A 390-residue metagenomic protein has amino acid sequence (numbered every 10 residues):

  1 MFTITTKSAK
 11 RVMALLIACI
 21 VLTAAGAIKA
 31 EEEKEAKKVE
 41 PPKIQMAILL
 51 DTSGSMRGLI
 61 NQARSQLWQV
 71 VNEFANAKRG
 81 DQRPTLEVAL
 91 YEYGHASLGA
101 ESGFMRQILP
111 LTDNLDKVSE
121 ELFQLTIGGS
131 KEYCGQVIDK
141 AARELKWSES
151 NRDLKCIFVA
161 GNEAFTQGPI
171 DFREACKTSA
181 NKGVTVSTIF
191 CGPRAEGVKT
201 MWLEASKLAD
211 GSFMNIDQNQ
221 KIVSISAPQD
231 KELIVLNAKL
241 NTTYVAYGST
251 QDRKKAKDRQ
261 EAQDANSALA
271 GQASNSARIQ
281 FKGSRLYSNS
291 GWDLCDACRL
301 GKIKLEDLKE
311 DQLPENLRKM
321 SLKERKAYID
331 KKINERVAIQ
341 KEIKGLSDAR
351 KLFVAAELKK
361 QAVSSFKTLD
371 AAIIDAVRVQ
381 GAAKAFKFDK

Functional and structural regions predicted by a protein language model:
F2-L16: Bacterial N-terminal signal peptides that target proteins for export
A14-A24: Bacterial N-terminal signal peptides
I28-Q220, A227-D230, L300-E310, N316-R318 (+5 more regions): Divalent cation-coordinating acidic motifs and surrounding scaffolds that mediate Ca2+/Mg2+/Mn2+/Zn2+-dependent binding
A175-C176, K182, A195-L300: Eukaryote-biased recognition of electropositive, low-complexity segments and basic polyanion/acidic-motif-binding
Q312-L313, E324: A general alpha-helix detector
S321: Rossmann-like NAD(P)(H) cofactor-binding subdomain of soluble oxidoreductases
K326-D330: Short hydrophobic alpha-helical segments that form membrane-spanning helices or hydrophobic packing faces of helical
